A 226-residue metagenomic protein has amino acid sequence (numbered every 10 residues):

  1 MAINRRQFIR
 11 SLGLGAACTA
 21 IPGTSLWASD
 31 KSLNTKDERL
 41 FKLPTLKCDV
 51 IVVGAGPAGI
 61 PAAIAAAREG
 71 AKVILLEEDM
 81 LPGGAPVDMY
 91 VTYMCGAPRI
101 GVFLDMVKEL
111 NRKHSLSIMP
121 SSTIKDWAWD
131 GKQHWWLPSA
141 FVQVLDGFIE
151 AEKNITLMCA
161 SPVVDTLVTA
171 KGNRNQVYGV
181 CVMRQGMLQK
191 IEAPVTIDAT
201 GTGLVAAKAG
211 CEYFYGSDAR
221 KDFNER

Functional and structural regions predicted by a protein language model:
M1-I3: Secretory targeting signals
Q7-S29: N-terminal export signals
S11, A71-K72, E77-T169, N173-Q176 (+2 more regions): Conserved N-terminal/central alpha/beta ligand/cofactor-binding core
T45-G56: Beta1/beta-strand and adjacent pyrophosphate-binding region of the FAD-binding site in flavoprotein oxidoreductases
L46-C48, M187-V195: Core beta-strand elements of the Rossmann-like FAD/NAD(P) dinucleotide-binding domain in flavoenzyme oxidoreductases
V53, E192-T200: Short hydrophobic core segments
T169-Q189: Conserved beta-strand-loop-beta-strand element in the redox core of flavoprotein oxidoreductases
D198-R226: Glycine-rich loop(s) and the adjacent beta-strand/alpha-helix scaffold that form part
